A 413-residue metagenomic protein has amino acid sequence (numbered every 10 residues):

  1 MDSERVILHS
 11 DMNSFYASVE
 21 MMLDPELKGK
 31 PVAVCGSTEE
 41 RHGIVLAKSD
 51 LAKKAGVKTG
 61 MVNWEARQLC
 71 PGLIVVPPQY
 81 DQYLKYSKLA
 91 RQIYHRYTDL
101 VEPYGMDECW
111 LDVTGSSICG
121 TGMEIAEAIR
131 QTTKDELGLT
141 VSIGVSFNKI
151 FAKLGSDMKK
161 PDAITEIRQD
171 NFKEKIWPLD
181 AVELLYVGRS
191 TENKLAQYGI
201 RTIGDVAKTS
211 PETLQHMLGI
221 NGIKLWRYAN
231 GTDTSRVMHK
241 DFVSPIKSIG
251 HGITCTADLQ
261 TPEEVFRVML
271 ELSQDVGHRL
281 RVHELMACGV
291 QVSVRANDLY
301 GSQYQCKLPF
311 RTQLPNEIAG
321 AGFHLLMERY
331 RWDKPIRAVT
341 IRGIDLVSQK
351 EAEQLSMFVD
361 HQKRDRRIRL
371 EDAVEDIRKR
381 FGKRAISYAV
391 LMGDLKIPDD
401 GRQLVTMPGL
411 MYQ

Functional and structural regions predicted by a protein language model:
M1-R227, V237-K240, H278, H361-Q413: Gly/Gly-Pro- and Ser/Thr-rich, intrinsically disordered tail segments characteristic of DNA damage-repair and tolerance
H9, T191, A196-I336: DNA-contacting surface of Y-family translesion DNA polymerases
F15, T38-R41, N297-G301, L346-Q349: Short, charged/polar surface micro-motifs in flexible loops or helix N-caps
K30, V141, D162, C288-V290 (+2 more regions): Change "...and in nucleic-acid phosphodiester-cleaving endonucleases..." to "...and in nucleic-acid processing enzymes
Y104-E108, S146-K149, L285-G289, K334-A338: Short Gly/Ser/Thr- and Asp/Glu-enriched loop/turn motifs at secondary-structure junctions
C109-G115, Q303-C306, E353-V359: Short, hydrophobic beta-strand segments
F323-R380: C-terminal hydrophobic structural anchor segments that stabilize assembly/packing rather than catalytic chemistry
